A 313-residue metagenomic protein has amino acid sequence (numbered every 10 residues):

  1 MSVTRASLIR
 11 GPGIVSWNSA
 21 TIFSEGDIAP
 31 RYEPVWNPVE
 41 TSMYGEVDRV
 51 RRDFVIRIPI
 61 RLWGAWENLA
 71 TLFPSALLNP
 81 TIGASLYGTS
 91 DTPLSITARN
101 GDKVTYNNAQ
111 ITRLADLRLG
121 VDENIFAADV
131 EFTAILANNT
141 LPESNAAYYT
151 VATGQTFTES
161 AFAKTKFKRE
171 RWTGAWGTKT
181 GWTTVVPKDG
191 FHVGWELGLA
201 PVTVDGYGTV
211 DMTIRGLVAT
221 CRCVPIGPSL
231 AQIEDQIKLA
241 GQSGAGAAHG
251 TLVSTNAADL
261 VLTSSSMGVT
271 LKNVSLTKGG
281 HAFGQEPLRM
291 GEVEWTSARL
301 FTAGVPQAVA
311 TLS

Functional and structural regions predicted by a protein language model:
M1-S313: Signature of extracytoplasmic/envelope-associated structural regions
